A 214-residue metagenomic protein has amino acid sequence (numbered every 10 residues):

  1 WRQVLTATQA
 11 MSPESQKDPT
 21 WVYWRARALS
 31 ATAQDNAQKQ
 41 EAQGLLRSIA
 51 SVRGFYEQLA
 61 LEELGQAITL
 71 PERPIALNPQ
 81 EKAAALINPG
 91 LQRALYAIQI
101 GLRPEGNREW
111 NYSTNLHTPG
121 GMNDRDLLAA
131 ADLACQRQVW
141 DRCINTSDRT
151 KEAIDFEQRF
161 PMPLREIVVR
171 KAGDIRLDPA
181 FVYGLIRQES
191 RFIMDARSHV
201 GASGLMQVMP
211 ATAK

Functional and structural regions predicted by a protein language model:
Q3, P13, T20, A33-R47 (+2 more regions): Catalytic glycan-binding domains that act on GlcNAc-containing polysaccharides
P13, V52, E81-K82, T118: Structural signature of alpha-solenoid helical repeat scaffolds
R25-R27, A31, L95, D132: Residue-level recognition of tetratricopeptide repeat
S51-R73: Long, contiguous interaction/recruitment modules in multidomain scaffold/adaptor proteins
I75-N88, D155-R159: TPR-adjacent "capping" and linker segments in tetratricopeptide-repeat scaffold/adaptor proteins
N88-L116: Alpha-helical segment of the N-proximal tetratricopeptide repeat
